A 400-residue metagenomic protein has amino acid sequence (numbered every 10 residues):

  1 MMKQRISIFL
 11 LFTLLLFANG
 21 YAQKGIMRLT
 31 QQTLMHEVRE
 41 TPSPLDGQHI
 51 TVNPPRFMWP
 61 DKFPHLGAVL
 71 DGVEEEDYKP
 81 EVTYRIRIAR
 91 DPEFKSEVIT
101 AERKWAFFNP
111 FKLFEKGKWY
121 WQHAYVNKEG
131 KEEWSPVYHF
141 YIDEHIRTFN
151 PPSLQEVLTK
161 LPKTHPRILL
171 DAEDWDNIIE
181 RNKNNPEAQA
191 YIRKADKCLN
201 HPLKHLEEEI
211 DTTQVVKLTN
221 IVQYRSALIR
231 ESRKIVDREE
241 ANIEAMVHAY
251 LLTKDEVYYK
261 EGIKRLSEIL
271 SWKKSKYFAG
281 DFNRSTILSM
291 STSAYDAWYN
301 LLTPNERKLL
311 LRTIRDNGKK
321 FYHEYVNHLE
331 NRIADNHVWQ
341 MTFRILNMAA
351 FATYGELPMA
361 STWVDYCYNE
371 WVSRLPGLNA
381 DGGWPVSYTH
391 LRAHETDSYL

Functional and structural regions predicted by a protein language model:
F9-L16: Bacterial N-terminal signal peptides
K24-G67: Pro/Thr/Ser/Gly-rich low-complexity, intrinsically disordered linker/stalk tracts
Y78, T83-F114: Recognizes extended acidic, P/S/T-rich segments that occur within or adjacent to Ig-like beta-sandwich modules
K116-K118: Extracellular Ig-like/FN3 beta-sandwich strand-entry sites
G130-I142: Extracellular fibronectin type III
Y141-L170: Low-complexity, Pro/Ser/Thr- and charge-rich linker/hinge segments at domain boundaries
A227-R392, S398: Aromatic-lined, polymer-binding surfaces characteristic of secreted/periplasmic polysaccharide-degrading enzymes
